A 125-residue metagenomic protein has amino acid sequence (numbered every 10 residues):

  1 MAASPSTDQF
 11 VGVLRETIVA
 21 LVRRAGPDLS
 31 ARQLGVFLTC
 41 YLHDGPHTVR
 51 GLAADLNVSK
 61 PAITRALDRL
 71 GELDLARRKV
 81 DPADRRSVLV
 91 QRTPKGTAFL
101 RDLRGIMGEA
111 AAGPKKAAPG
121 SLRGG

Functional and structural regions predicted by a protein language model:
M1-D28, G125: N-terminal leader segment of winged-helix/HTH proteins
E16, G35-L38, R65-G71: Generic structural signal for well-ordered, non-membrane alpha-helices
T17, L21, R101-G125: Amphipathic alpha-helical dimerization/coiled-coil segments that flank or bridge DNA-binding/regulatory modules
V19-V58: N-terminal helix-turn-helix DNA-binding core of bacterial DNA-binding proteins
P46-V88: Canonical helix-turn-helix DNA-binding module
P82-L103: Basic, amphipathic "hinge/linker" alpha-helix immediately C-terminal to the N-terminal HTH DNA-binding motif
